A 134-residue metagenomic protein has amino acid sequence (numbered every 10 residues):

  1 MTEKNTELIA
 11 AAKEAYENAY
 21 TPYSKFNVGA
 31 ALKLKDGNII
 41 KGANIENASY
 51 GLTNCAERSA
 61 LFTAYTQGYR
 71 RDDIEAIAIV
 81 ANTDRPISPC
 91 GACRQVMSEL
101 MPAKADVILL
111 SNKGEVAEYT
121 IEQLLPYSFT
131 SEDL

Functional and structural regions predicted by a protein language model:
T2-T21, D72-L134: C-terminal binding/interaction regions
A12, G29-A30, G42, A60 (+1 more regions): Small residues (Ala/Gly/Ser/Thr
K25-L34: Short beta-strand scaffold segments in enzyme catalytic cores
N27, I40, S49, P89: Short glycine/serine/threonine-biased micro-segments
I40-G42, E118: Amphipathic coiled-coil signal-relay and dimerization helices
N44-S59: Compact, glycine-rich, soluble single-domain proteins
C55-A76: Short, solvent-exposed cationic patches
